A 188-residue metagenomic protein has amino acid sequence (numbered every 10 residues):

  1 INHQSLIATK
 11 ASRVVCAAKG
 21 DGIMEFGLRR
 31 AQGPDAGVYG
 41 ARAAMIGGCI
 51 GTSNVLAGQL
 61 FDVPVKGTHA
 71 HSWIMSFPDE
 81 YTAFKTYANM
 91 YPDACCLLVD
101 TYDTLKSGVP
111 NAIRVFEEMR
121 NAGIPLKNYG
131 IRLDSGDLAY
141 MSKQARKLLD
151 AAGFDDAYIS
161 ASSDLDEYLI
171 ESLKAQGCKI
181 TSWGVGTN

Functional and structural regions predicted by a protein language model:
I1-D155, L165-L169: Buried, small/hydrophobic-residue-enriched core segments of structured protein domains
H71, S162, G186: Residue-level "edge-of-site" marker
C95-L97, I159, W183: Hydrophobic/aromatic residues located in beta-strands of well-ordered beta-sheets within soluble catalytic
S163-D164, T181: Conserved acidic functional residues
L173: Hydrophobic alpha-helical positions that pack around
Q176: Conserved dinucleotide-binding and phosphotransfer motif residues
K179-N188: Glycine-rich phosphate-binding active-site loops on the catalytic face of alpha/beta enzymes
